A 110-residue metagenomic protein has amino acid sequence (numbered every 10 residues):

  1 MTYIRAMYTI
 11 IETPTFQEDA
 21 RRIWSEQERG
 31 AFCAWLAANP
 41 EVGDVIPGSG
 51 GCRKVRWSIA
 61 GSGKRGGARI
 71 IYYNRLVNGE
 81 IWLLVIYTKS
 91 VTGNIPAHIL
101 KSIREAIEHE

Functional and structural regions predicted by a protein language model:
M1-T9: Short, intrinsically disordered or compositionally biased N-terminal tails of bacterial proteins
T13: Residue-level signal for threonine
A34-K64: A short, surface-exposed loop/turn module that caps and links secondary-structure elements
G51-R56, R69-I70, W82: Short beta-strand micro-motifs in enzyme catalytic cores
A60, K64-G79: A short, structured beta-strand/loop element
N74-E110: Enriched for short, Lys/Arg-rich terminal
